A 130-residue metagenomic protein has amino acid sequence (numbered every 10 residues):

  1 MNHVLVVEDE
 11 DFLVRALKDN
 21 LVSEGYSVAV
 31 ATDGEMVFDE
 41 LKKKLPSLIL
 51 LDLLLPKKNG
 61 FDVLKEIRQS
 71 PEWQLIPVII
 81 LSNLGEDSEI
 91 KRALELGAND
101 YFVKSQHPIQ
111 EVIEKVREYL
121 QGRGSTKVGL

Functional and structural regions predicted by a protein language model:
E8: Conserved acidic carboxylate
D11-A29: Two-component/phosphorelay signaling modules centered on CheY-like receiver
V30, L55-K58: Residue-level signal for the "D+5" position in two-component response regulator receiver
V30-L48: Acidic, metal-coordinating helix/loop segments flanking the phosphotransfer/catalytic sites of two-component signaling
D33, N59-K65: Acidic catalytic/metal-coordinating carboxylates
P56, Q74, E86: The feature encodes the CheY-like receiver
D62, G85-E114, E118: Alpha4 helix (beta4-alpha4-beta5 surface) of REC/receiver domains from two-component response regulators
